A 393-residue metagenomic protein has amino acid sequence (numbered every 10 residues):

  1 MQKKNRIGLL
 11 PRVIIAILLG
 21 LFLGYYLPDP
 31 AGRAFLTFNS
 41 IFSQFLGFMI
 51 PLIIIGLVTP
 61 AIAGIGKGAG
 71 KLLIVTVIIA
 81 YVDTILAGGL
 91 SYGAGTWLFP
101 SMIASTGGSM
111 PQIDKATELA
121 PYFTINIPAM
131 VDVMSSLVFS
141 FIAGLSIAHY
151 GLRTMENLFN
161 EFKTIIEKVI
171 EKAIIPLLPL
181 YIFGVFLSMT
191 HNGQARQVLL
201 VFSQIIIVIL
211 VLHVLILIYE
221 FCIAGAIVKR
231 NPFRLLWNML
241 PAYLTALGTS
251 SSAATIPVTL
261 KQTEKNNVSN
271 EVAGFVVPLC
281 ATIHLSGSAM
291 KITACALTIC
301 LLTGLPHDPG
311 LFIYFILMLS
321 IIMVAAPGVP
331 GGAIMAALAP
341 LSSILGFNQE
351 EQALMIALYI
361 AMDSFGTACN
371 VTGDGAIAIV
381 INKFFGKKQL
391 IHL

Functional and structural regions predicted by a protein language model:
Q2-L27, S40-M49, K71-R234, H392-L393: Signature of multi-pass transmembrane helix bundles
P28-D29, A63-K71, P100, A148-R153 (+7 more regions): Juxtamembrane helix-boundary/capping and inter-helix hinge elements in multi-pass membrane proteins
A34, G70, I74, A195-S203 (+3 more regions): Membrane-water interface of transmembrane alpha-helices in multipass transporters/channels
L36-G47, N157-K172, W237-T245, K261-K265 (+2 more regions): Short amphipathic alpha-helical coupling elements at transmembrane boundaries
I41, F45, V58-T59, T76-Y81 (+9 more regions): Transmembrane helix-bundle signature of multi-pass membrane transporters/permeases
G70-T76, K168-I175, K265-A281, H307-L311 (+2 more regions): Membrane-interface alpha-helices at helix entry/exit sites of multi-pass transporters
I103, T293-L393: Transmembrane alpha-helical segments and their short flanking loops that form helix-hairpins/helix-helix interfaces
Q112-I113, L236-T293, S320-I334, A361-V380: Alpha-helical membrane segments and immediately flanking helix-loop junctions that form or couple to the substrate/ion
